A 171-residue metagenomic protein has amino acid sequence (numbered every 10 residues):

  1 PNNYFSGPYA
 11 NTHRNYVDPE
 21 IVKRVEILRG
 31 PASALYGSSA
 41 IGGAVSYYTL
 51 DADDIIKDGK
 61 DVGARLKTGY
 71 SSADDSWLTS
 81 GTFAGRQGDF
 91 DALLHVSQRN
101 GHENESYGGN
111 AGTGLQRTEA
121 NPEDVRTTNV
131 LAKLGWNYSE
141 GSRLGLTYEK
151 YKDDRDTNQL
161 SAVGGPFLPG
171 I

Functional and structural regions predicted by a protein language model:
P1-K57, T157, S161-G164: Acidic, small-polar-rich N-terminal luminal/periplasmic segments of exported/outer-membrane proteins
G7, D61-R65, L78, T82-G170: Periplasmic-side early beta-strands and strand-to-turn transitions of outer-membrane beta-barrels
T12, Y36, T68-Y70, E119-N121 (+1 more regions): Outer-membrane beta-barrel domain signature
R29, T49, T68, L94 (+1 more regions): Pocket-edge structural micro-motifs
G30, S71-D74: Short beta->alpha connector loops
Y36, D74, L78: Residues that form or flank phosphate/diphosphate-binding pockets in enzymes that use nucleotide phosphates
